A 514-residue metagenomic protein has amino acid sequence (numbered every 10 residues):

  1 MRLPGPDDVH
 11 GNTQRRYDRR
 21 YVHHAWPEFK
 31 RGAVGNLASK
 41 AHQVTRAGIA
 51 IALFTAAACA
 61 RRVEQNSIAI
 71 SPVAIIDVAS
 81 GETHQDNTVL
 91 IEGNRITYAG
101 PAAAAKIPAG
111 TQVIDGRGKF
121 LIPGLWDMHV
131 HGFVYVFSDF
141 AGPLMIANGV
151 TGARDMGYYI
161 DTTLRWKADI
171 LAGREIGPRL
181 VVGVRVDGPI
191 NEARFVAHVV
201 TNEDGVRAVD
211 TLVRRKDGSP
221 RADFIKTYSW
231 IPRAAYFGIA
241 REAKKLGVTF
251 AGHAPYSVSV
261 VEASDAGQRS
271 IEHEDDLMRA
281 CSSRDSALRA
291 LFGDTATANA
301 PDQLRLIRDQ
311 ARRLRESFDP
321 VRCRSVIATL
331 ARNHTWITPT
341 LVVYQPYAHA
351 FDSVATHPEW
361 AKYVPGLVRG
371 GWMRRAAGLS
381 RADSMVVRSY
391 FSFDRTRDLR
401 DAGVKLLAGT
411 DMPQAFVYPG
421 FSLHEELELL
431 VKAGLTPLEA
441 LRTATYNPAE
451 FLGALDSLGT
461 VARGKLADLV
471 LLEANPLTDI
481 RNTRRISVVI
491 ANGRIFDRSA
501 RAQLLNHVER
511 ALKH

Functional and structural regions predicted by a protein language model:
R2-P6, G11-T13, A25, A33 (+1 more regions): Short linear motifs in low-complexity or flexible loops
T55-A58: C-terminal motif of bacterial Sec signal peptides marking the signal peptidase cleavage site
R62-N66, I75, S80-I122: Histidine-rich, glycine-flanked metal-binding segment
I68-I70, E92, K106-D139, P143-I146 (+1 more regions): Replace "His-x-His-based motif
I75-T88, P101-A102, Y418, L435-L441 (+1 more regions): Acidic, glycine-enriched loop/beta-strand segments at the rims of small-molecule binding/catalytic pockets
F133-R179, A197-D223, A234, R324 (+1 more regions): Alpha-helical scaffold segments that flank or form the walls of functional sites
G142-T162, P178-R185, R215-I231, A240 (+5 more regions): Divalent metal-dependent hydrolysis catalytic cores, especially in the metallo-beta-lactamase
T211-D223, Y228-I231, L277-A433, V508 (+1 more regions): Active-site neighborhoods of metal-dependent hydrolases
